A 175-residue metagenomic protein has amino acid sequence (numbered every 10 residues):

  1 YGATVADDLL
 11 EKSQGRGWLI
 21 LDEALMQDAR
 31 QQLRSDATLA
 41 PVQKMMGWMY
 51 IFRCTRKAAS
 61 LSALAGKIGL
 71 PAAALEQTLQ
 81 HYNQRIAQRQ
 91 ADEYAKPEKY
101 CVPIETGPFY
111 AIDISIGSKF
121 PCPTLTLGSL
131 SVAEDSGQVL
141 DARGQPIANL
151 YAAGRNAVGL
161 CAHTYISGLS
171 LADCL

Functional and structural regions predicted by a protein language model:
Y1-L70, A74: An anion/pyrophosphate-binding glycine-rich loop and adjacent beta-alpha core in soluble alpha-beta enzymes
G15, I20, R89, G107 (+1 more regions): Residue-level signal for pocket-adjacent positions within structured domains
I68-P71, E76-L79, D173-L175: Internal hydrophobic alpha-helix adjacent to the cofactor/substrate pocket in enzyme cavities
A74-L160: A glycine-rich dinucleotide-binding beta-alpha-beta segment and adjacent secondary-structure elements that constitute
A157-L175: A conserved FAD-binding loop/helix module that cradles the flavin
